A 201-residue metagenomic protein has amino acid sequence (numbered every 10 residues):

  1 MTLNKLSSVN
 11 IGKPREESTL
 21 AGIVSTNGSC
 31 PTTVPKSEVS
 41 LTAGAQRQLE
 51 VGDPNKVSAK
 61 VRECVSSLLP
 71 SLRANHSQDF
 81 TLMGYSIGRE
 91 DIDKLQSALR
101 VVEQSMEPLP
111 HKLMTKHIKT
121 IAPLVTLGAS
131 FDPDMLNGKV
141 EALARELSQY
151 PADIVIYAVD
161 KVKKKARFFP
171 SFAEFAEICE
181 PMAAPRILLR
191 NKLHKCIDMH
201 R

Functional and structural regions predicted by a protein language model:
M1-R201: Charged interaction scaffolds used for protein-protein
